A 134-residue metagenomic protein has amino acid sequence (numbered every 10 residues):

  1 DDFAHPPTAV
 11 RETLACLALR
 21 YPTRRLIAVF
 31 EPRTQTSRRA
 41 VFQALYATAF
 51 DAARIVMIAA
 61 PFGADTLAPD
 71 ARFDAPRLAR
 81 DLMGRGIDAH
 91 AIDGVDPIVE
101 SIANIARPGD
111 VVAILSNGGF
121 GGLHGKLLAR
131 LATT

Functional and structural regions predicted by a protein language model:
D1-T134: ATP-dependent carboxylate-amine ligase
